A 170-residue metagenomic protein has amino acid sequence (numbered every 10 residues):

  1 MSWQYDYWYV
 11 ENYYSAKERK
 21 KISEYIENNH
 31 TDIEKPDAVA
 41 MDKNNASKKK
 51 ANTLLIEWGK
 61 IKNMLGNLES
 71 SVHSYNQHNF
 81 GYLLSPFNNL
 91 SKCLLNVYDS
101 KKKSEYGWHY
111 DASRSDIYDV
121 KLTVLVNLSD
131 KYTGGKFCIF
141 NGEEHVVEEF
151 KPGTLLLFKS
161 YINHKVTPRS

Functional and structural regions predicted by a protein language model:
M1-F87: Non-heme Fe(II)/2-oxoglutarate
Y7-Y9, L95-V97, L125, L155-L157: Conserved hydrophobic/aromatic beta-strand scaffold that supports enzyme active sites
Y82-N89, C93-D99, L128: Acidic, glycine-rich loop-and-strand cores that form catalytic or ligand-binding grooves in diverse globular domains
F87, S104, Y118-V120, F158: Residue-level preference for beta-strand/loop junctions
V97-S100, R114-T133: Short, conserved beta-strand element in jelly-roll/cupin
E105-S113: Histidine-centered catalytic micro-motifs
V120, K131-S170: Catalytic core of Fe(II)/2-oxoglutarate
